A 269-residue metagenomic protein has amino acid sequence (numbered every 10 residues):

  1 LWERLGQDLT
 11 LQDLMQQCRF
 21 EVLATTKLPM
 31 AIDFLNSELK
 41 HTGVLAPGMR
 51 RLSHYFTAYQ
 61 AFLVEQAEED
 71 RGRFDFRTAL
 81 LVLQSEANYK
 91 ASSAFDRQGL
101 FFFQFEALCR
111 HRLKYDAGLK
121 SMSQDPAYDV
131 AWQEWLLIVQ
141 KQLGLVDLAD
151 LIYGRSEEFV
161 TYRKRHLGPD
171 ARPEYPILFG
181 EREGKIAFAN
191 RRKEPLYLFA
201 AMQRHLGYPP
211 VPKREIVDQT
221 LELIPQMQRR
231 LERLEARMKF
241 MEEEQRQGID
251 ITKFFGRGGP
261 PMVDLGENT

Functional and structural regions predicted by a protein language model:
L1-T269: Catalytic metal-binding core of the metallo-beta-lactamase
